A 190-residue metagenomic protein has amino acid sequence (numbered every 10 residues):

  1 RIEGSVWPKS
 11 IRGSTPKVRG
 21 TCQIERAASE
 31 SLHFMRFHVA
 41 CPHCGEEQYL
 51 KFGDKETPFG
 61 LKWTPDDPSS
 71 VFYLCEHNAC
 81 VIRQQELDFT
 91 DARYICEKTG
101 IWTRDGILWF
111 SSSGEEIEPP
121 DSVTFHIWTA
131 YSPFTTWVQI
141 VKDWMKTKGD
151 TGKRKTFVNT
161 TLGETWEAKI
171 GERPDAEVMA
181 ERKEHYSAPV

Functional and structural regions predicted by a protein language model:
R1-V190: Short, flexible loop motifs at catalytic/binding sites
